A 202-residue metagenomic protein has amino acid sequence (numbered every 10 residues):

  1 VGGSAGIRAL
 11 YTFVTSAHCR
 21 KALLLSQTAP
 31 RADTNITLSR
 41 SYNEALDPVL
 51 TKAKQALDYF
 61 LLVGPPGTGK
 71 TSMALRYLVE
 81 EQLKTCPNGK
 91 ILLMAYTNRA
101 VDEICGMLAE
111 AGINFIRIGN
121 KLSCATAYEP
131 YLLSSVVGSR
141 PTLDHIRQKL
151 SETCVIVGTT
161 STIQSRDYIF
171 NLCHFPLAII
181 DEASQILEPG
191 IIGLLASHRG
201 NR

Functional and structural regions predicted by a protein language model:
V1-T51, G106-E110, I118, A125-S135: Pre-ATPase regulatory/linker segments immediately N-terminal to the P-loop/RecA-like helicase/translocase core
T37-L61, P65, M73, G158: N-terminal pre-P-loop "Q-motif" helix
Y59-L61, K90-L92, C154-V155, L177: Residue-level preference for the first positions of well-ordered beta-strands
P66-T68, M73, Y77-A109, I116-G119: Conserved RecA-like ASCE P-loop NTPase motor core of nucleic-acid helicases/translocases
N88, P176, H198-R202: A short helix->loop->beta-strand "cap" motif at the edges of active sites that frequently abuts
L93, I156-T159, N201-R202: Structural recognition of the conserved hydrophobic beta-strand(s) that form the central parallel beta-sheet of P-loop
I118-T126, T160-S165: Conserved helicase motor
V137-L194: Conserved RecA-like ASCE ATPase "motif II neighborhood" in helicase/translocase motors
